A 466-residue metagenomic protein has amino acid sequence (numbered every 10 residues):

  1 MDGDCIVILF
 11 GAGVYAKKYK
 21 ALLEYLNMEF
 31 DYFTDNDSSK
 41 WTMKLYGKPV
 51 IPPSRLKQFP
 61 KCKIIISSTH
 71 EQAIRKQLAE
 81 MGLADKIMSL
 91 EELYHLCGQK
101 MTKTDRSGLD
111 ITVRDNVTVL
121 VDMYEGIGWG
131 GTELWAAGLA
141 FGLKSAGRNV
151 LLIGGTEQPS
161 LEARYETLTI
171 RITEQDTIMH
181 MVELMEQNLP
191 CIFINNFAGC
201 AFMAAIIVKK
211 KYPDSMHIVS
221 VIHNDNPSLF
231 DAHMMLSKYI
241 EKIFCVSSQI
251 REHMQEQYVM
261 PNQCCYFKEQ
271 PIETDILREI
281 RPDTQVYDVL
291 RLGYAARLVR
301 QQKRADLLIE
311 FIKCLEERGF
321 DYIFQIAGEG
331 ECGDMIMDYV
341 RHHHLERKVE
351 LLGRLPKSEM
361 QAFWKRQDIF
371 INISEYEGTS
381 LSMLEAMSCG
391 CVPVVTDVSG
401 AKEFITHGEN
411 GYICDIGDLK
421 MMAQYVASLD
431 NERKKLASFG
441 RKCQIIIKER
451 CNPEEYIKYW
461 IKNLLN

Functional and structural regions predicted by a protein language model:
T118-L120, D283-K303, I309-I312: Conserved donor-binding/catalytic core segment of Leloir-type glycosyltransferases
E133-G138, V299-C314, E331-M337: A conserved mid-protein helix/loop that constitutes part of the nucleotide-sugar donor-binding site
N195-A201, I222-D225: Short His-centered aromatic/hydrophobic patch
F230, K238-C264, I272-T274: A short, active-site helix/loop in glycosyltransferases that binds the activated sugar's phosphate group
M337-R354: Nucleotide-activated donor-binding/catalytic signature segment of Leloir-type glycosyltransferases, i.e., the conserved
R354-L355, A362-Q367: Short alpha-helical donor nucleotide-sugar binding micro-motif in glycosyltransferases
E375: Aromatic "clamp/platform" in nucleotide-sugar-dependent glycosyltransferases that forms part of the donor/acceptor
V392-V395: Short hydrophobic beta-strand element within catalytic cores of glycosyltransferases and related nucleotide-activated
